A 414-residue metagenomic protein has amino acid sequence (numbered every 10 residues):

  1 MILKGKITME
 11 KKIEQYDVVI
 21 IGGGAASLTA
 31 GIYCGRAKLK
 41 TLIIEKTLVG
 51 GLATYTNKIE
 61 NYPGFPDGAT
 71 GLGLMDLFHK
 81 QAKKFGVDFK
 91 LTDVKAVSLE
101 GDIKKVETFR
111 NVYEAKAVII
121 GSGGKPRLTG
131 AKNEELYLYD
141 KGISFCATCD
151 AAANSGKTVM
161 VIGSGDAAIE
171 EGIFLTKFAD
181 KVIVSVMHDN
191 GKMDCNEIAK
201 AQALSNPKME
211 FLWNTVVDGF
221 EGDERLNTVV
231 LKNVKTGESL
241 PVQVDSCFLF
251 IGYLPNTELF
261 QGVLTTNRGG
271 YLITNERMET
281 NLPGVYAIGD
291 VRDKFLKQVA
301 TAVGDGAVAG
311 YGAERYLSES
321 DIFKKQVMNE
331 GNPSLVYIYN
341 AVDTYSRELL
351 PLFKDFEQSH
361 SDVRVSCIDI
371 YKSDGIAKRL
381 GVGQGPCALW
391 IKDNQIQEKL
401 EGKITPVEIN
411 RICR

Functional and structural regions predicted by a protein language model:
G5, A82-K84, D88-E107, Y113 (+2 more regions): A Rossmann-like FAD-binding core segment of flavoenzymes
E10-K11, Y16-F85, G163, I169-N196 (+2 more regions): Beta1-alpha1 glycine-rich phosphate/pyrophosphate-binding loop at the start of Rossmann-like nucleotide-binding domains
G124-D166, E170-G172, T176-F178, I273-N275: Glycine-rich dinucleotide-binding loop and its adjacent helix/turn
L136-A153, L249-K297, T301: FAD-site-proximal beta/loop scaffold in flavoenzymes
I169-E171, L282, V291-E319: A conserved FAD-binding loop/helix module that cradles the flavin
K324-F356: Local sequence-structure signature of Cys/Sec-based thiol-disulfide redox active-site neighborhoods
S361-G375: Thiol-based oxidoreductase modules, predominantly thioredoxin-like and allied folds used for disulfide exchange
W390-R414: Non-catalytic, surface beta->alpha helical segment in thiol-disulfide oxidoreductase systems
